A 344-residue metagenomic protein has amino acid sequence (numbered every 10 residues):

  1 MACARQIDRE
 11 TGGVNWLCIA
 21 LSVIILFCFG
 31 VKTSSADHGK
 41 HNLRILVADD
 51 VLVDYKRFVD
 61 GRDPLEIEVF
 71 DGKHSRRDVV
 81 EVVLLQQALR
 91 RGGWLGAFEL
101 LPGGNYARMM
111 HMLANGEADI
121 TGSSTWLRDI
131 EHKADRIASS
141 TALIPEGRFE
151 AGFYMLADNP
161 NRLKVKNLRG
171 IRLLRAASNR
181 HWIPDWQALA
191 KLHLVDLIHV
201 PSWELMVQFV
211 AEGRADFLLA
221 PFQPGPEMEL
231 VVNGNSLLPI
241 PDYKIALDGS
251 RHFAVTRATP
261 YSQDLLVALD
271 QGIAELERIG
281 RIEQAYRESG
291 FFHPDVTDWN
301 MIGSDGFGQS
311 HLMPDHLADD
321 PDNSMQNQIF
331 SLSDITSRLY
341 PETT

Functional and structural regions predicted by a protein language model:
H38-I130: Extracytoplasmic small-molecule ligand-binding "clamshell" domains of the periplasmic binding protein/Venus flytrap
R44, G272-T344: An extracytoplasmic/periplasmic, membrane-proximal ligand-sensing/linker region
H74-R91, F153-L192, L205-M206: Bilobed "Venus flytrap"/periplasmic-binding protein-like clamshell domains and structurally analogous long
E99-T121, K191-L192, E204-Q223: Short helices/loops that flank or line small-molecule/ion binding pockets
L101-I171: Acidic, polar ligand-binding/catalytic clefts
M112-N115, G122-A134, F217-I240, K244: A ligand-binding cleft/hinge motif common to bilobed small-molecule-binding domains
R136-G147, G234-L247, T297-I302: Short beta-strand->loop
E150-K166, D248-A268: A bilobed periplasmic-binding-protein/Venus flytrap-type ligand-binding module shared by bacterial periplasmic
